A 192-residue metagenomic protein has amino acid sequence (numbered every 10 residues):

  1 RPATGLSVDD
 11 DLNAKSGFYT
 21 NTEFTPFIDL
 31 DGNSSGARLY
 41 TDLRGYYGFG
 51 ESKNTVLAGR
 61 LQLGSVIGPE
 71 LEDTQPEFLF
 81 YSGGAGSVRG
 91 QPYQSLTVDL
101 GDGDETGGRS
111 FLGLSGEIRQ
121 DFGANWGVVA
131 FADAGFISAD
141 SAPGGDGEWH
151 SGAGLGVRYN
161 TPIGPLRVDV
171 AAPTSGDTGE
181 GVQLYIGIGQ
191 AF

Functional and structural regions predicted by a protein language model:
R1-F122, A130-A134, S138-D140, Q190-A191: C-terminal outer-membrane beta-barrel translocator/porin domains of Gram-negative envelope proteins and their
V56, G127, P165-R167: Membrane-spanning beta-strand positions in outer-membrane beta-barrel proteins
T106-G108, G147-W149, T178: A generic structural micro-feature
S138-S141, L166-D169: Short small-residue beta-strand/loop micro-motif enriched in glycine and branched aliphatics
A142-P143, G181: Short amphipathic alpha-helical segments
P143-G156: A short alpha/beta connector and helix-capping loop motif
L155-L166, G181-F192: Outer-membrane beta-barrel "beta-signal"
A172-G176: A short, acidic, flexible beta-alpha connecting loop/helix-capping segment that sits on the rim of active
